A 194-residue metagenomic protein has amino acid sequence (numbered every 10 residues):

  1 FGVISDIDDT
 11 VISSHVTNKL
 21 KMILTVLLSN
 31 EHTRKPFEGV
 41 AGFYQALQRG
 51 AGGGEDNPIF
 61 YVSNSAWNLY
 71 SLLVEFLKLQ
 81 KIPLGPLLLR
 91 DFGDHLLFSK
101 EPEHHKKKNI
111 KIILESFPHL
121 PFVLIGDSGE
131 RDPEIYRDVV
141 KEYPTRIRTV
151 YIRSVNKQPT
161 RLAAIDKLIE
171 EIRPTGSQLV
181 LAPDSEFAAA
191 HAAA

Functional and structural regions predicted by a protein language model:
F1-E103: Alpha-helical substrate-recognition element adjacent to the catalytic core
S65-A194: C-terminal cap/substrate-recognition subdomain and adjoining C-terminal extension of metal-dependent phosphatase-like
